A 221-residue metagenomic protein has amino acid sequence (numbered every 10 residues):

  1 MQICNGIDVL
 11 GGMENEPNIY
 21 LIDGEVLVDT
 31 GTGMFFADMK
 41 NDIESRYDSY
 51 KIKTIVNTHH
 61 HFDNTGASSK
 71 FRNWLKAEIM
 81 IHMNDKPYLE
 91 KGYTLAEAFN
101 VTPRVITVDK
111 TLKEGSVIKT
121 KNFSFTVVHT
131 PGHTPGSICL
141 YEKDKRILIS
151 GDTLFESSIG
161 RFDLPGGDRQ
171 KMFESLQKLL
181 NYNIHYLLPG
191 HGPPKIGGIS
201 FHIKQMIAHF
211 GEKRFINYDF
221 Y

Functional and structural regions predicted by a protein language model:
M1-Y47, C139-G151: Conserved beta-strand hairpin/beta-sheet module of binuclear metal-dependent hydrolase folds, prominently
N5, Y50, F123, Y182: Structured loop/turn residues at beta-strand edges in well-structured enzyme cores
G12, V117, P131-G132: Short polar/acidic secondary-structure junctions
Y20, K91-Y93, N122, G198-S200: Short, well-ordered secondary-structure micro-motifs
V26, H61, D85-K86, D163 (+1 more regions): Short histidine/acidic/glycine/proline-rich micro-motifs that form metal- and phosphate-coordinating active-site loops
V26-V28, V56, I79, I149 (+1 more regions): Residue-level marker for buried hydrophobic side chains located in beta-strands that build the well-ordered beta-sheet
T32-M34, S124-Y218: Metallo-beta-lactamase
M34-A37, N41-I118, Q205-F215: Active-site HxH/HxHxD metal-binding segment of metal-dependent hydrolases
